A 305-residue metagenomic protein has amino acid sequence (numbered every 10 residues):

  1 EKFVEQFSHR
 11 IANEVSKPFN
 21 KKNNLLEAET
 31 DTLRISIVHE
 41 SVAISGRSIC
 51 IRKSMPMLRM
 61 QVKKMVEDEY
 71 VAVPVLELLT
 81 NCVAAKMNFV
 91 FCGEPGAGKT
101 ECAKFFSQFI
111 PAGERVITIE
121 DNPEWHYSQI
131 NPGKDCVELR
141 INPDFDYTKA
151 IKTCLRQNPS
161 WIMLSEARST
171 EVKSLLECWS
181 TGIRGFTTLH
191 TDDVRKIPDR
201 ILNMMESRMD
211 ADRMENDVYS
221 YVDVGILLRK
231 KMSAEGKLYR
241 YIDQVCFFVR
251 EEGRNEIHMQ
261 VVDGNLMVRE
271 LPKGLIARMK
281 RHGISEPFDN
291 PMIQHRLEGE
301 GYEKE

Functional and structural regions predicted by a protein language model:
E1-A85: P-loop NTP-binding catalytic core
I37, L79, D121, I162 (+1 more regions): Conserved RecA-like P-loop NTPase ATPase core
M87-C92, F105-D217: Switch/coupling sub-region of P-loop NTPases
G96: Walker A (P-loop) phosphate-binding loop of P-loop NTPases
K99: Conserved lysine of the Walker
S180-I257, D263: Replace "adjacent to P-loop NTPase cores in ATP/GTP-dependent enzymes" with "adjacent to NTP-binding cores
G236-E305: NTP-binding/hydrolysis catalytic cores, primarily Walker-type P-loop NTPases
